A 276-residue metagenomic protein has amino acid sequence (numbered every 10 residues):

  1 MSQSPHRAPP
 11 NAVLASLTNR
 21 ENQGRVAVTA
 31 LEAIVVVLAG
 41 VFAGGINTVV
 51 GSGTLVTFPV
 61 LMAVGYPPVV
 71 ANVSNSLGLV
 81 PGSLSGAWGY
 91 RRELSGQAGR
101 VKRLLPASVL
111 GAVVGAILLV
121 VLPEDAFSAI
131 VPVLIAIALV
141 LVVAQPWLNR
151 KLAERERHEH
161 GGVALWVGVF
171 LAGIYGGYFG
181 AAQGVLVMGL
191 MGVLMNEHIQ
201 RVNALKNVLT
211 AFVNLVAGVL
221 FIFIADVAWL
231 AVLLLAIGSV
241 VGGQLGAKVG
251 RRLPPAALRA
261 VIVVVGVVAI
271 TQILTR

Functional and structural regions predicted by a protein language model:
M1-A27: N-terminal amphipathic/basic-hydrophobic helices that include classical n-h-c signal peptides and signal-anchor
G24-P67, E154-N203, L233: Selected transmembrane alpha-helices and immediately adjacent juxtamembrane segments of polytopic inner-membrane
I34, L38, F42, P81-L84 (+10 more regions): Lipid-exposed faces of alpha-helical membrane segments in multi-pass integral membrane proteins
Y66-N75, A98-R103, N196-N207: Membrane-interface alpha-helices at helix entry/exit sites of multi-pass transporters
V73-F127, V133, N214-A257: Selective hydrophobic functional segments
L84-S95, V133-H158, V268-R276: Transmembrane helix exit motif
A98-A107, V131, R155-G161, N203-L209 (+1 more regions): Cytoplasmic-side transmembrane-helix entry/capping segments in multi-pass membrane proteins
G115, L171-F179, A217-A225, V232 (+1 more regions): Hydrophobic alpha-helical transmembrane segments in multi-pass integral membrane proteins
